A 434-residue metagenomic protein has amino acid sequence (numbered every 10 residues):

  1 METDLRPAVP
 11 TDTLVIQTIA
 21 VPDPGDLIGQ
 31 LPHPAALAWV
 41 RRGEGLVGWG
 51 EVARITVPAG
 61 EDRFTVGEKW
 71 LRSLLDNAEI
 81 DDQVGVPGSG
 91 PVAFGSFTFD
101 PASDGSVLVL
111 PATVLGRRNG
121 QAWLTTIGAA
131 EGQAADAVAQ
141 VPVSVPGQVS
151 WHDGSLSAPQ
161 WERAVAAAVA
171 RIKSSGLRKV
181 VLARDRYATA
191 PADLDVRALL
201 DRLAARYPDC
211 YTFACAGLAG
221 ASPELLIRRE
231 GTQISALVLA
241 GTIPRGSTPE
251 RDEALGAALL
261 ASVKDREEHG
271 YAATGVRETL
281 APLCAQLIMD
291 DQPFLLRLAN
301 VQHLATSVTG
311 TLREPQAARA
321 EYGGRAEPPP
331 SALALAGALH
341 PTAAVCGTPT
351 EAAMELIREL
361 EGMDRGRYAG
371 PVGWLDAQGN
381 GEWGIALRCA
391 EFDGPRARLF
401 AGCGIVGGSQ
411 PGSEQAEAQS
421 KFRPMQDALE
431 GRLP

Functional and structural regions predicted by a protein language model:
M1-D23, G29, A36, R41-W70 (+6 more regions): Contiguous alpha-helical scaffold segments within structured protein domains that host functional hotspots
H33-E61, S89-Q121, T189-T242, A285-T311 (+2 more regions): Conserved, well-ordered active-site substructure
R72-S73, I80, V109: N-terminal export/ancillary region detector
G85-P87: PP2C/PPM-type serine/threonine phosphatase catalytic domain
G120-Q121, T126-A135: Hydrophobic, ordered structural segments
S175: Flexible glycine-rich active-site/ligand-binding loops centered on an Asp-His dyad
V180: Conserved catalytic palm subdomain of right-hand nucleotidyl-transferase polymerases, strongest for RNA-directed enzymes
I405, S409-P434: Channel- or pocket-lining gating/hinge segments that regulate access to a cavity or pore
